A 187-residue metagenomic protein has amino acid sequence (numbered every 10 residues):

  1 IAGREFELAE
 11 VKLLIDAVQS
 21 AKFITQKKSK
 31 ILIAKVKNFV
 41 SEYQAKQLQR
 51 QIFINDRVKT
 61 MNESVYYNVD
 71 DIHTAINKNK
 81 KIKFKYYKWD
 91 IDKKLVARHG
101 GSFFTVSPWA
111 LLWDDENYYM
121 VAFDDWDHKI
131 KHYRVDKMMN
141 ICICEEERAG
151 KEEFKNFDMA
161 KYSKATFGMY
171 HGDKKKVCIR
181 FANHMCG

Functional and structural regions predicted by a protein language model:
G3-K93: Bulky hydrophobic/aromatic content
V40, I76, K80, D115 (+1 more regions): Short, well-ordered alpha-helical segments in soluble proteins
Q44-M61, S107, L112-M120, R148-F157: Short flexible/disordered coil segments
Y67, F104-S107, K174: Short beta-strand-initiation
D71-I72, P108, A165-G168: Generic recognition of flexible, low-complexity loop/linker segments
H73-K131: Loop-centered beta-sheet repeat module
M120-G187: Surface-exposed, charged, gly/pro-rich loop-and-adjacent secondary-structure segments at domain edges
